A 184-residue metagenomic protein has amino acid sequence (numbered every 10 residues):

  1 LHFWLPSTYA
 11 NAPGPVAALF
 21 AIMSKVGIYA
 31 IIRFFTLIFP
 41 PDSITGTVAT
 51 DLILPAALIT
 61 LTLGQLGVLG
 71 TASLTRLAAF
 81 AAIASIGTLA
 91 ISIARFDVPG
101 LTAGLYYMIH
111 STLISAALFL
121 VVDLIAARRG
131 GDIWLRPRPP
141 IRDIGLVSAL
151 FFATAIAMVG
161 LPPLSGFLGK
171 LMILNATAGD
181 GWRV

Functional and structural regions predicted by a protein language model:
L1-L52, A79: Short helix-boundary/re-entrant hairpin motifs in multi-pass inner-membrane proteins
H2, L19-F20, L66-I83, T102-I109: Hydrophobic alpha-helical membrane segments of integral membrane proteins
F3-A21, A79-S85, S115-A116, V121-R183: Interfacial and helix-entry/exit segments of alpha-helical transmembrane bundles in multi-pass inner-membrane proteins
P13, V26, A49-F96: Internal transmembrane alpha-helices of multipass membrane proteins
S24, T36, I59-T60, A84-G87 (+2 more regions): Transmembrane alpha-helical core residues of multi-pass small-molecule transporters, especially secondary transporters
I32-A49, L89-Y106, A176-V184: Helix-coil boundary and interhelical linker segments in multi-pass alpha-helical membrane proteins
I32-T36, G64-Q65, L89-I93, L118-D123 (+1 more regions): Structural signal for membrane-spanning alpha-helices in multi-pass inner-membrane proteins, emphasizing helix cores
I44-T60, Y106-L113: Structural signature of hydrophobic alpha-helical transmembrane segments
